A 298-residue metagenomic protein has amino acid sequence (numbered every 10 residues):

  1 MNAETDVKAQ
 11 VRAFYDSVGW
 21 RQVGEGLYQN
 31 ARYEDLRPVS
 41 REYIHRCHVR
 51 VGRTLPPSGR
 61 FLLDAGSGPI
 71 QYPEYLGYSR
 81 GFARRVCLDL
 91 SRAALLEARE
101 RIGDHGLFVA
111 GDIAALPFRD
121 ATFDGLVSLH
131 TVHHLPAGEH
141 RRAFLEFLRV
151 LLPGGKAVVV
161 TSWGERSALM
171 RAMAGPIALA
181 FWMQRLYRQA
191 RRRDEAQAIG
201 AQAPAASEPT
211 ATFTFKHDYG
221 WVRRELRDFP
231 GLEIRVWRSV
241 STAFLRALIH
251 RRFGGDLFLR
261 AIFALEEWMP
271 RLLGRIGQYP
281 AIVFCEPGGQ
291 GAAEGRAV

Functional and structural regions predicted by a protein language model:
N2-P56, Q71-Y75: Conserved class I S-adenosyl-L-methionine
L63, G68-A115: Class I SAM-dependent methyltransferase SAM/SAH-binding core
A114-G125: A short acidic, Gly/Pro-enriched loop at the edge of an enzyme's catalytic core that lines a small-molecule cofactor
S128-T131: A short beta-strand submotif of the Rossmann-like class I SAM-dependent methyltransferase core that lines
R141-P153: A short glycine-rich, Lys/Arg-flanked "PGG" loop and its adjoining helix->strand segment in the class I
V158-R188: Conserved class I S-adenosyl-L-methionine
A203, Y219-G220, R224, I234-R296: A C-terminal cap/extension of S-adenosyl-L-methionine-dependent methyltransferases that defines the acceptor-substrate
A211-F229: Short alpha-helix
